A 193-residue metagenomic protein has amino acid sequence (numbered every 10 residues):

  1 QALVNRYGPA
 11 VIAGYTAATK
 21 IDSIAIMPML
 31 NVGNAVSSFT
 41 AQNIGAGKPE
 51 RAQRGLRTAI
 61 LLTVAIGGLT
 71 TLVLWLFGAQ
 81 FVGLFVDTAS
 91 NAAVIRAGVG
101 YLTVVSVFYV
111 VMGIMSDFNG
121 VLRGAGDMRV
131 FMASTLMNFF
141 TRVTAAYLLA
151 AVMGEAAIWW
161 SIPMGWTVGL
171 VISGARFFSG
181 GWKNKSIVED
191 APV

Functional and structural regions predicted by a protein language model:
Q1, M27-L30, L74, G120 (+3 more regions): Structural signal for membrane-spanning alpha-helices in multi-pass inner-membrane proteins, emphasizing helix cores
Q1-K20, I24, Q42, Q80-A89 (+1 more regions): Helix-terminus/linker motif at the lipid-water interface of multi-pass membrane proteins
V11, V36, A97, S106 (+2 more regions): Hydrophobic alpha-helical segments typical of transmembrane helices and their membrane-interface/capping positions
G14-G78, M112-G126, V130-S134: Small-residue-rich hydrophobic transmembrane alpha-helices
L30-G33, V105-G124, V130-R142, I158-G174: Short runs within selected transmembrane alpha-helices of multi-pass transporters and secretion channels
T40-V107, L149-V193: Short alpha-helical transmembrane segments in multi-pass integral membrane proteins
